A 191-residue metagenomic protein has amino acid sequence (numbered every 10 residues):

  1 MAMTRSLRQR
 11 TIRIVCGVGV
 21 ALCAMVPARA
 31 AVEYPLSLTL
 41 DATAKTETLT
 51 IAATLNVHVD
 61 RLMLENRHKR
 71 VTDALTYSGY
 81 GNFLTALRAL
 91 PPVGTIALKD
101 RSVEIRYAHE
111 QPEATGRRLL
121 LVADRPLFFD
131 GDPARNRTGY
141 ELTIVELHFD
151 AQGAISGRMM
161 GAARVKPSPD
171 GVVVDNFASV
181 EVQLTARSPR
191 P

Functional and structural regions predicted by a protein language model:
M1-R10: N-terminal secretory signal peptides that target proteins for export/translocation
R13-A24: Bacterial N-terminal signal peptides
V26-A31: Sec/Tat signal peptide C-region and signal peptidase I cleavage site
V32-P191: Long, low-hydrophobicity ectodomains and other hydrophilic envelope-associated domains
